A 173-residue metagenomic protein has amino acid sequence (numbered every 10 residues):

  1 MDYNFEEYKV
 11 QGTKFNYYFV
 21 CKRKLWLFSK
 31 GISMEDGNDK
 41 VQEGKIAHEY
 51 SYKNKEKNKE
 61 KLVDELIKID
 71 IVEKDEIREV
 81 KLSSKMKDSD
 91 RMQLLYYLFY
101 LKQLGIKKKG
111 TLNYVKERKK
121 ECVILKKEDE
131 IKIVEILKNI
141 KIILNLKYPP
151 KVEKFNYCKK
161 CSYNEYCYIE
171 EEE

Functional and structural regions predicted by a protein language model:
M1-L62: Charged, glycine-rich intrinsically disordered N-terminal tails and low-complexity linkers that flank
F15, C21-L25, K147-E173: Cysteine-cluster motifs in flexible loop/terminal segments that predominantly coordinate metals
W26-E35, L101-K108, I169-E173: Short helix-capping/linker segments at secondary-structure and domain boundaries
G31, E65, L82-S84: Short glycine-rich, polar/acidic loop-and-turn segments at beta strand-coil junctions
M34-I46, K109-E117, E173: Short alpha-helical "patches" and their helix-cap loops
N38-K74, M86, M92, R118-L125: Active-site metal-binding core of divalent-cation-utilizing nuclease and nuclease-like domains
V72-L146, N156-E165: Nucleic-acid nuclease catalytic cores
